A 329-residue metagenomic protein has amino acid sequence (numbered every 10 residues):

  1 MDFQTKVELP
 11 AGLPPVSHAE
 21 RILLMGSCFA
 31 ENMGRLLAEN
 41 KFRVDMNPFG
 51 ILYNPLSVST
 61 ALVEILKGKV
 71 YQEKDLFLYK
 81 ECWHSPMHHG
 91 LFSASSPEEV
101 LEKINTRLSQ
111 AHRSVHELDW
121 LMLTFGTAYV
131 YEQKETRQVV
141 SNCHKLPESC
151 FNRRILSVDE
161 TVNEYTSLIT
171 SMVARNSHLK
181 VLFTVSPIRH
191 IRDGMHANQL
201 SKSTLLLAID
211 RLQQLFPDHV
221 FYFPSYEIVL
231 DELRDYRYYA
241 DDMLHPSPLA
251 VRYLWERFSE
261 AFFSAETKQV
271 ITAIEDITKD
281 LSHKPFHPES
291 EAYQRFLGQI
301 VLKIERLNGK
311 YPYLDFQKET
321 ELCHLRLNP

Functional and structural regions predicted by a protein language model:
M1-Q72, A208-R211: Serine-esterase "nucleophile elbow" of acetyl-processing enzymes
T5, A128, T170-Q199, P224 (+2 more regions): Active-site segments of SGNH/GDSL-like serine hydrolases that catalyze O-acetyl group transfer/hydrolysis on lipids
K6, R257-P329: Conserved catalytic region of serine esterases and O-acyltransferases that act on ester linkages in lipids
N32, R43-L123, T127-E132: Conserved SGNH/GDSL esterase-like catalytic core that processes O-acyl groups on lipids and polysaccharides
M33-L36, E132-K134, I191-N198, R234: A short acidic (Asp/Glu
S114, T161-V181, A208-F221, A261: A structural motif corresponding to the C-terminal end of an alpha-helix and its immediate exit/capping segment
E135-V158: A solvent-exposed, charged loop/short amphipathic helix patch at secondary-structure junctions
K180-L182, S203-D235, R257, I271-A273: Extracellular serine-dependent O-acyl
